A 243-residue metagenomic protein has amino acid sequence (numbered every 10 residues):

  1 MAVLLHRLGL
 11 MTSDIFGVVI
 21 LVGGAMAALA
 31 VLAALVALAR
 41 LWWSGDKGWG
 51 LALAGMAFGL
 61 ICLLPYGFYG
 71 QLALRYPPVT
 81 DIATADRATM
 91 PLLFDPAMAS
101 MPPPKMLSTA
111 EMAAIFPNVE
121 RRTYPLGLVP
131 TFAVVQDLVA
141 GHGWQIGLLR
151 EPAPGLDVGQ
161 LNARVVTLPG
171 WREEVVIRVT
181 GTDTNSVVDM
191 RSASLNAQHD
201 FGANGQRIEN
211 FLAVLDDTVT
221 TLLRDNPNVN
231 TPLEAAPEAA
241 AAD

Functional and structural regions predicted by a protein language model:
M1-L41: Membrane-embedded alpha-helical segments of integral membrane proteins
L4-S13, L38-L51, Y66-D243: Ser/Thr-rich, low-complexity intrinsically disordered terminal regions
I20-A33, G48-L64: Transmembrane alpha-helical segments of multi-pass membrane proteins
